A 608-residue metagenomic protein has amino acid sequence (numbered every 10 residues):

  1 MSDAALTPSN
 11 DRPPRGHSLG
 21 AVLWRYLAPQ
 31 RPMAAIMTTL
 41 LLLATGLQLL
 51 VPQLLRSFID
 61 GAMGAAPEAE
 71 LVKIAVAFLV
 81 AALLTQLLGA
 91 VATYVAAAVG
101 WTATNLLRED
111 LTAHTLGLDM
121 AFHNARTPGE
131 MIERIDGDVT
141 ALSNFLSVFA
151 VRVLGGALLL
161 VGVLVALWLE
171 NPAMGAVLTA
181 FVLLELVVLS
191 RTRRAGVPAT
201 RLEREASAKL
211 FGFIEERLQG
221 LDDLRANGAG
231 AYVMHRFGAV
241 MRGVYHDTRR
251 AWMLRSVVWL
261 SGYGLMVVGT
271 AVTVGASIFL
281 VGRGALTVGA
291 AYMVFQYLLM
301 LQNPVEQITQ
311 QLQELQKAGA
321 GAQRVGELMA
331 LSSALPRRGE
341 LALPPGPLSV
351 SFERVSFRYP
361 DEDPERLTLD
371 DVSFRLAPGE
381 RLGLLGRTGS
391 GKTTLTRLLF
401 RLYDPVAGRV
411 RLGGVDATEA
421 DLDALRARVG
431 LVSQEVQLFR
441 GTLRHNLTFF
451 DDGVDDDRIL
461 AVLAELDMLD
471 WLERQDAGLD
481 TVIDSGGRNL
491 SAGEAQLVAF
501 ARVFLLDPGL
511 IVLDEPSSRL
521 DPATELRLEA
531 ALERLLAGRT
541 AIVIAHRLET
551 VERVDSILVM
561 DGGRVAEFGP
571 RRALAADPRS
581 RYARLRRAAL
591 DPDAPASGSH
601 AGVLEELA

Functional and structural regions predicted by a protein language model:
M1-Q48, M63-A77, A92-A96, A113 (+9 more regions): Membrane-integrated ABC transporters
R15, L19, L27-Q30, A92 (+3 more regions): Juxtamembrane loop-to-helix connectors within ABC transporter transmembrane domains
A21-W24, P32-Q53, S57, I74 (+7 more regions): Alpha-helical segments in transporter systems
P29, M33-G46, V148-L202, T273-L286 (+1 more regions): Transmembrane helices of ABC transporter permease
P29-P32, M120-A121, G137-L146, A150 (+7 more regions): An intracellular "coupling" helix at the cytosolic face of ABC transporter transmembrane type-1 domains
A65-K73, A166-A180, L254-Q323, L328: Helix-loop-helix
Y94-A113, T127, L154-G155, L178-D222 (+8 more regions): Cytoplasmic coupling helices
P345-A608: ABC-type nucleotide-binding domain
